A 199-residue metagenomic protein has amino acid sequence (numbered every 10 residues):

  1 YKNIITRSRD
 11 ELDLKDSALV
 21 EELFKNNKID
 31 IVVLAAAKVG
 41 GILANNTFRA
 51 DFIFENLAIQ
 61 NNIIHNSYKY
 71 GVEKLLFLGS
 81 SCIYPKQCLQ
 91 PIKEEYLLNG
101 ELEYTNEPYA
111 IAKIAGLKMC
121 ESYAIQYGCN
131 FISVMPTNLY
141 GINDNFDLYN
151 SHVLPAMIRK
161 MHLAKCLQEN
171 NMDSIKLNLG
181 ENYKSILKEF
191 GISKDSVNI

Functional and structural regions predicted by a protein language model:
K2-E22: Adenosine-cofactor binding site in Rossmann-like domains, unifying the SAM/SAH pocket of S-adenosylmethionine-dependent
R7, V32-K38, L75-S81, V134-P136: SDR active-site strand-loop-helix element
K15, S81-Y84, L139-G141: Conserved sequence/active-site signature of Rossmann-fold short-chain dehydrogenase/reductase
S17-L57, N66-K69: NAD(P)H-binding glycine-rich loop region in Rossmannoid oxidoreductase-like domains and their noncatalytic homologs
N61-N106, I132: Conserved Rossmann-fold NAD(P)-dependent oxidoreductase catalytic core, especially the SDR/UDP-sugar
Q87-Y96, K118-I199: NAD(P)-dependent short-chain dehydrogenase/reductase
P108, A112: Active-site helix of classical SDR
